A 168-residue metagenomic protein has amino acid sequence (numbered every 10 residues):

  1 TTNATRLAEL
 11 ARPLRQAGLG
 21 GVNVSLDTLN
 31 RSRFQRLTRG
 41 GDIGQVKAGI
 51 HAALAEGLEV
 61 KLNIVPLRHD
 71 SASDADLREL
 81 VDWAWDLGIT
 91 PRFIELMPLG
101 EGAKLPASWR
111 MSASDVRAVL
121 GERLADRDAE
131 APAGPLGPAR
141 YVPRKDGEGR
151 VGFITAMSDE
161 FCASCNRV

Functional and structural regions predicted by a protein language model:
T1-T90: Radical SAM/AdoMet-radical enzyme domain recognition
L10, S32, L37-G40, V46 (+8 more regions): Surface-exposed loop/turn and secondary-structure junction residues enriched for glycine/proline
L26, I64-V65, L96, A131-A133: Proline- and acidic/polar-enriched loop/turn elements at helix boundaries
D74, W85-F93, R110-S114, L136: Alpha-helix initiation and capping sites
L77-V81, M97-P106: Class I S-adenosyl-L-methionine
G100-V168: Accessory C-terminal segments flanking Radical SAM cores
